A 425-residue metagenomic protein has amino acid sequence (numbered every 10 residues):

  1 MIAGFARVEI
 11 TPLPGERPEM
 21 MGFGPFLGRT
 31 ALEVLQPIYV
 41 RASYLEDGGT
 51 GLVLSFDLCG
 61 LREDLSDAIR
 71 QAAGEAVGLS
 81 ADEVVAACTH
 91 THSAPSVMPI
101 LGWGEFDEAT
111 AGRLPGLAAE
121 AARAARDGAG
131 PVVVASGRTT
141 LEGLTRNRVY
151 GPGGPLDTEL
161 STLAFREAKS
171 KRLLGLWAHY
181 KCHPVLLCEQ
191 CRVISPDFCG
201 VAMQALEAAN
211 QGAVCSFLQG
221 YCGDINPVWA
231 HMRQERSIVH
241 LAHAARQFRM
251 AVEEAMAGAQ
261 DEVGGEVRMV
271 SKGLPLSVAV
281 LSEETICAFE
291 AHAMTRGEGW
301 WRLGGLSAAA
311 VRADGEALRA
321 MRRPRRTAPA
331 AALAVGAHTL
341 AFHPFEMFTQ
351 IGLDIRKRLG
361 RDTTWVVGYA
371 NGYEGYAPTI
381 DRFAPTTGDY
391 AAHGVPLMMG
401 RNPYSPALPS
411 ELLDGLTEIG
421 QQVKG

Functional and structural regions predicted by a protein language model:
M1-C88, P95-H231, E235-H243, R249 (+2 more regions): Conserved beta-alpha junction segments in alpha/beta enzyme cores
D261-E262: Extracellular or lumenal secretory-pathway regions
